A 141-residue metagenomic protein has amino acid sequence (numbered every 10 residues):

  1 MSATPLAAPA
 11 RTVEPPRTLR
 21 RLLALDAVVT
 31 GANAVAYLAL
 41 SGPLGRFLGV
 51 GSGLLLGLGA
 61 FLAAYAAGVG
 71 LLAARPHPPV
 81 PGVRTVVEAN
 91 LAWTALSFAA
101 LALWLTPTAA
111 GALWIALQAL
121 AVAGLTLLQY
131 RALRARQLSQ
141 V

Functional and structural regions predicted by a protein language model:
M1-T18: Short, Lys/Arg-rich, polar N-terminal cytosolic tail immediately upstream of the first transmembrane signal-anchor
T12-P16, A73-H77, Q140-V141: Juxtamembrane membrane-water interface segments of multi-pass membrane proteins, especially cytoplasmic-side
P16-D26: Membrane-water interface at loop-to-transmembrane-helix junctions
L25-L38, G53-A74, T85-A95, A99 (+1 more regions): Core segments of alpha-helical transmembrane spans in multipass integral membrane proteins
S41-G49, V69-P81, A102-T106: Juxtamembrane helix-break-helix junctions at the cytosolic face of small multi-pass alpha-helical membrane proteins
L48-L55, P81-V86, P107-Q118: Non-cytosolic membrane-interface motifs at loop->transmembrane helix junctions
A95-A116, A132: Membrane-helix boundary connector in multi-pass membrane proteins
A112, L120-V141: Membrane-water interface at the C-terminal end of transmembrane alpha helices
